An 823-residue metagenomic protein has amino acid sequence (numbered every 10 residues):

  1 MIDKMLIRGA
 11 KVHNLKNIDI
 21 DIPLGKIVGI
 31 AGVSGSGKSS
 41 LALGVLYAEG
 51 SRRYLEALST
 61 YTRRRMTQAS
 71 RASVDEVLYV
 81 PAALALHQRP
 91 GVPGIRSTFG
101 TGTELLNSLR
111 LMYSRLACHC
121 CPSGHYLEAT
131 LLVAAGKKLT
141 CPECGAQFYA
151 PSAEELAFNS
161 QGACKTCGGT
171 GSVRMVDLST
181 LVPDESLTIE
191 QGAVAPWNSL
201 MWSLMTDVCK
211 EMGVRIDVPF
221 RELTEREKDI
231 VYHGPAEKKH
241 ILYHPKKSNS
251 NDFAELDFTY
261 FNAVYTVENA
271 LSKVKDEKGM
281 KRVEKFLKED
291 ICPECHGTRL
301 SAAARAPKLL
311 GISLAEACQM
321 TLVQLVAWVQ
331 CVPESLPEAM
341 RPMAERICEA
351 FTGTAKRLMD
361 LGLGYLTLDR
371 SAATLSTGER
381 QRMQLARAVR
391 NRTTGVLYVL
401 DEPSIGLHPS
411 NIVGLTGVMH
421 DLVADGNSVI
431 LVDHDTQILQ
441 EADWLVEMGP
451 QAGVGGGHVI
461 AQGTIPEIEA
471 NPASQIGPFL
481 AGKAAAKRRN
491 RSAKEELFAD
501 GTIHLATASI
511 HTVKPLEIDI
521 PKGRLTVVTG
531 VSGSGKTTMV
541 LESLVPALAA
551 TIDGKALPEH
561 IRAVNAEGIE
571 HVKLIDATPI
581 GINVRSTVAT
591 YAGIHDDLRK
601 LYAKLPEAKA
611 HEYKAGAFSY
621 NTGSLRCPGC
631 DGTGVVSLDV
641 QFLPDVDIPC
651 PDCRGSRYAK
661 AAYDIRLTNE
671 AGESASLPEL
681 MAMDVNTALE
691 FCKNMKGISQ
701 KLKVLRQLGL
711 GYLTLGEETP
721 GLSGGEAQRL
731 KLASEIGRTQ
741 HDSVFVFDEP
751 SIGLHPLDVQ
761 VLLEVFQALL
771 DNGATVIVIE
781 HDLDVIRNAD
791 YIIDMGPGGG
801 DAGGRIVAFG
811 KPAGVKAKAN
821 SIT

Functional and structural regions predicted by a protein language model:
M1-T823: Conserved phosphate-binding elements of NTP-dependent enzyme cores
